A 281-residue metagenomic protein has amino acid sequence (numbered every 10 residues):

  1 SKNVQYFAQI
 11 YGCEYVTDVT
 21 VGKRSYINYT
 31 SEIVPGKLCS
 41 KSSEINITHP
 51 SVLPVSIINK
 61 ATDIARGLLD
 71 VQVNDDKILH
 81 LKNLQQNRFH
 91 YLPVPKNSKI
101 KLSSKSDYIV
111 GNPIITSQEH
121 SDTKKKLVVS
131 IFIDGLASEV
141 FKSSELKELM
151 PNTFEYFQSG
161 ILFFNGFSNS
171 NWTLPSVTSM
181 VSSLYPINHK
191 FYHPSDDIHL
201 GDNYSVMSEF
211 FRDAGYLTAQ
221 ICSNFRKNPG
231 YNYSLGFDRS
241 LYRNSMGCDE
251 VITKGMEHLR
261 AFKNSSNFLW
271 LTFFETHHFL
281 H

Functional and structural regions predicted by a protein language model:
S1-H281: Catalytic domains that recognize anionic headgroups
